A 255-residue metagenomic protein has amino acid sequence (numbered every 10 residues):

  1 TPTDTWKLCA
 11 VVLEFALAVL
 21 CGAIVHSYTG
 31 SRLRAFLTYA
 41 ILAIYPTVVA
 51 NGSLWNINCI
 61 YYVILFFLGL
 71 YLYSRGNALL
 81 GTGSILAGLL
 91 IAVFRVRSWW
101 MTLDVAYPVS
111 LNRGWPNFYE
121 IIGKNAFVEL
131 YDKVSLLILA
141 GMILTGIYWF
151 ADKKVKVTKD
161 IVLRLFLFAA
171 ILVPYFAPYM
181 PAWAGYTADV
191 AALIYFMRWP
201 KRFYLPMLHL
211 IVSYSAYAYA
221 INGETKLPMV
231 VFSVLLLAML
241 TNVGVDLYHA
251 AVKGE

Functional and structural regions predicted by a protein language model:
P2-V19, F36, G52-S53, V128-I138: Loop-to-helix entry region of an early transmembrane alpha helix in multi-pass inner-membrane enzymes
D4, L8-T29, G141-D152: Transmembrane-helix motifs of polytopic, lipid-linked glycan transferases
V11, G22, R34-Y73, T82-G88 (+2 more regions): Membrane-embedded helix bundles of polyisoprenyl
V12-F15, I60-L70, F166, Y186 (+2 more regions): Alpha-helical transmembrane segments of multi-pass membrane proteins
H26-T29, F67-L80, W199-P200: Membrane-interface transmembrane helices that cradle and orient dolichyl/undecaprenyl
V48-N58, Y175-M180, I221-K226: Membrane-interface helix caps and helix-loop-helix hairpins in membrane proteins
A92, V96-P116, F166-A170, W199-E255: Transmembrane helical bundles and short interhelical boundary loops of multi-pass, membrane-embedded
D104-F176, V245, A251: Aromatic/glycine/proline-enriched transmembrane-helix motif characteristic of membrane-embedded glycan-assembly enzymes
